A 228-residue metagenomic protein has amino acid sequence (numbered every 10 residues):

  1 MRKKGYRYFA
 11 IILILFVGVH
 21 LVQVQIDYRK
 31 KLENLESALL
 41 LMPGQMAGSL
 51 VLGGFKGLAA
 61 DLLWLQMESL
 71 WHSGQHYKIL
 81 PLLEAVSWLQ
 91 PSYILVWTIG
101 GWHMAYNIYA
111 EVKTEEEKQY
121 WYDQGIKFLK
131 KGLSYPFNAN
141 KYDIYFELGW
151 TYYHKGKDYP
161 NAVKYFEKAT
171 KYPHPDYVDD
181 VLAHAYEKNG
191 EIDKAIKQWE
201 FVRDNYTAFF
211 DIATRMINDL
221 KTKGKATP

Functional and structural regions predicted by a protein language model:
M1-K4: Short, Lys/Arg-rich N-terminal segment immediately upstream of the first membrane anchor
R7-Q23: Hydrophobic membrane-insertion alpha-helices, especially the h-region of bacterial N-terminal signal peptides
Y8, L15, P136, Y165 (+1 more regions): Intrinsic disorder/low-structure terminal segments
Q23-K164, K168, D179-A183: Short coil/linker segments at helix-helix boundaries
D176, A185-P228: Terminal, low-structured helical/coil segments at or just beyond the last alpha-helical repeat
